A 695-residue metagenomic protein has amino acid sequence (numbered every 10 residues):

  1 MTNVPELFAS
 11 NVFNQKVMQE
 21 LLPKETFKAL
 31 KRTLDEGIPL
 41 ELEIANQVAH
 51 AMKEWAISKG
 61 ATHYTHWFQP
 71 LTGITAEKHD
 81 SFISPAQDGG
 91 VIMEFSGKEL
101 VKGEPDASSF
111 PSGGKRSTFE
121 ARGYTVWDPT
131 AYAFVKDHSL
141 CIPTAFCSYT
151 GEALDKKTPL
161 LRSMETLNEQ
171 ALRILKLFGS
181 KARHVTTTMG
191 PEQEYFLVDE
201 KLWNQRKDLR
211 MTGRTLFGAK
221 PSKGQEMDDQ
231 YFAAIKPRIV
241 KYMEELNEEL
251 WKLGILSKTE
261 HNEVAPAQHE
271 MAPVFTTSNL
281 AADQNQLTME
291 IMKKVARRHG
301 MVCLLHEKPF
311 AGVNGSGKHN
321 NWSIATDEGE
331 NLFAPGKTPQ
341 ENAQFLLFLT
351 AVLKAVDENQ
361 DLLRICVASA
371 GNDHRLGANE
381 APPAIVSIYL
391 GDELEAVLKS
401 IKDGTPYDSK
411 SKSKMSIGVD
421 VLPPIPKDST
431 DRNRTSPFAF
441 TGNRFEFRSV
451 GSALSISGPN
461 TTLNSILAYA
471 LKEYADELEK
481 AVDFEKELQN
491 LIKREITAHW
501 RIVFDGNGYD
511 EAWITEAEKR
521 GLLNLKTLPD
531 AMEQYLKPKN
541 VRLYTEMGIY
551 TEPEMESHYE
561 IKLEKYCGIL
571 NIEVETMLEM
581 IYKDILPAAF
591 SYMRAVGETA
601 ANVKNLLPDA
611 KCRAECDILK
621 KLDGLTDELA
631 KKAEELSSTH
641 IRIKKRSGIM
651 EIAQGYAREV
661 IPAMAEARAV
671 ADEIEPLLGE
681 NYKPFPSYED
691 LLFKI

Functional and structural regions predicted by a protein language model:
M1, E6-Q15, E165, E169 (+2 more regions): Flexible inter-domain linker/hinge segments
L7-E120: Active-site core of metal-dependent hydrolases
I44, F68, S96, P273-F275 (+5 more regions): Active-site proximal loops enriched in glycine and acidic residues that flank catalytic Cys/His/Asp and coordinate
A61, T65-Q69, Q284-R298, I324 (+3 more regions): Hydrophobic/aromatic-rich, well-ordered segments within soluble, folded domains that form packed cores
G73-D88, S108, R206, G213-T215 (+3 more regions): Short linear, low-complexity motifs centered on an aromatic residue
S84-T118, D228, A351-L353, A475-D483 (+2 more regions): Short, intrinsically disordered, low-complexity segments enriched in Ser/Thr and Pro
E120-L305, N314-G317, I324-E560: Glycine-rich, acidic/polar active-site loops that bind/position phosphate-bearing ligands
T497-I695: C-terminal amphipathic alpha-helical interaction region
